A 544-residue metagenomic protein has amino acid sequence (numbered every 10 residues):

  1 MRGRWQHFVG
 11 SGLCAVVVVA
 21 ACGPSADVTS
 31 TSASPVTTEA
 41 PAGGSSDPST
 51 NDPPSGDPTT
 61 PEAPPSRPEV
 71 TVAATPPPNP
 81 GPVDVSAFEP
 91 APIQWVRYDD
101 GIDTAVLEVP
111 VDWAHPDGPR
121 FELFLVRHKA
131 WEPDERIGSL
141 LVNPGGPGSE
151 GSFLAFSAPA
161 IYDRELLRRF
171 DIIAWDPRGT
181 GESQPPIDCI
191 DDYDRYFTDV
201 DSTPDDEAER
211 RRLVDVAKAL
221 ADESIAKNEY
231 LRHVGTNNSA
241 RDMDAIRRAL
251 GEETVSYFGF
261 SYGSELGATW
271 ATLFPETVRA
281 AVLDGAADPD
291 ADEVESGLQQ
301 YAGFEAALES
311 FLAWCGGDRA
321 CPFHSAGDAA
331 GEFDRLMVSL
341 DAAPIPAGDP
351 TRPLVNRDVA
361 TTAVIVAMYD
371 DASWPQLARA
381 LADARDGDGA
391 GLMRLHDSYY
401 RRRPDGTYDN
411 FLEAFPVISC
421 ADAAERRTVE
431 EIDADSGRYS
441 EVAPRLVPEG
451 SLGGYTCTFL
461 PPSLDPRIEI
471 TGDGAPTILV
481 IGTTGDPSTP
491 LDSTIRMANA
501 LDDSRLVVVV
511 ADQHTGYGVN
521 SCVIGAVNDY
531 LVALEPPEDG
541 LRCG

Functional and structural regions predicted by a protein language model:
V18-A21: C-terminal motif of bacterial Sec signal peptides marking the signal peptidase cleavage site
G23-S30, P35-G44, P48-S202, E207-R210 (+6 more regions): Catalytic-loop region of hydrolases
D188-V200, T269-G331, R379-D388, Y399-R403: A catalytic-pocket lid/entrance helix-loop region that shapes and gates access to the active site across common
Y196-R248: Alpha/beta-hydrolase active-site loop
E252-S261: Alpha/beta-hydrolase fold nucleophile elbow
A330-P476, V519: Alpha/beta-hydrolase fold active-site neighborhood
L479-G485: Conserved strand-to-loop "acid loop" that flanks and positions the catalytic carboxylate
P487-D492: Conserved alpha/beta-hydrolase "acid-adjacent" motif
